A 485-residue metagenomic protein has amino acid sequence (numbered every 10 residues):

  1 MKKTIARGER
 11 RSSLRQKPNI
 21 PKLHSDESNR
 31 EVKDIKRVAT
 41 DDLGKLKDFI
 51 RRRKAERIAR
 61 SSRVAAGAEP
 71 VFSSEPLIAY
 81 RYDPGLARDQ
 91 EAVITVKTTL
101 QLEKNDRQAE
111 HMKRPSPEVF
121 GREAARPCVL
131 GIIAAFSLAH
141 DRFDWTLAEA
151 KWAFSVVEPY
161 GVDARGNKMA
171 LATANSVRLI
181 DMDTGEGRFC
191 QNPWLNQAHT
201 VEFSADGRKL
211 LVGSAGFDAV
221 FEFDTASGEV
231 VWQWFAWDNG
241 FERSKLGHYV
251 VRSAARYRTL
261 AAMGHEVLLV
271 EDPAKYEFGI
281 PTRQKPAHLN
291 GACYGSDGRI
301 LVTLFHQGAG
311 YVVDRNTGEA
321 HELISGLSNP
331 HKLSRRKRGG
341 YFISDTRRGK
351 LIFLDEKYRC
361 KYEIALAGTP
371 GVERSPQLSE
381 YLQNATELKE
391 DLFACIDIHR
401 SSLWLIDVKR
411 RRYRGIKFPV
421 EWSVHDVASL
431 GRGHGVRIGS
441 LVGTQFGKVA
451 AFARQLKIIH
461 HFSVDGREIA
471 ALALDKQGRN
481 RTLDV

Functional and structural regions predicted by a protein language model:
K2-G8, R15-K17, P21-A134, W237-L269 (+1 more regions): Sequence/structural signature of beta-propeller modules and their immediately flanking N-terminal secretory/stalk
R81, S155-V162, N196-E202, S328-S334 (+2 more regions): Repeated scaffold domains used in trafficking and secretory/extracellular systems, primarily beta-propellers
R88, A164-G166, A205-G207, Y294-D297 (+2 more regions): Residue-level detector of Asp-centered blade-edge/turn motifs that repeat once per structural unit in beta-propeller
I94-E110, S116-E118, R122-P127, A170-A174 (+4 more regions): Conserved beta-strand positions in repeat-built beta-propeller and related beta-rich domains
A139, D181-G185, T225-S227, D314-G318 (+2 more regions): Short loop/turn segments that connect beta-strands within beta-propeller blades
F143-K168, A172-R178, G185-E202: Blade-loop segments of beta-propeller domains
A150-S155, C190-W194, F235, I280-Q284 (+4 more regions): Surface loop/turn motifs at the tips and blade-to-blade linkers of beta-strand repeat domains
E158-P159, S253-A292, P376-A385, G439-G443: Signature of short aromatic-glycine-proline-rich micro-motifs recurring in repeat-based ectodomains
